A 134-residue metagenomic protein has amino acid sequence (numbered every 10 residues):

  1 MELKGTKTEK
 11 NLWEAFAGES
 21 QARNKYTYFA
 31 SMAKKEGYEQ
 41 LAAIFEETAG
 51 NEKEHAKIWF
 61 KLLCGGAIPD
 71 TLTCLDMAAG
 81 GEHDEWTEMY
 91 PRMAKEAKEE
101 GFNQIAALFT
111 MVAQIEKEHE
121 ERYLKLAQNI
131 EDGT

Functional and structural regions predicted by a protein language model:
M1-T134: Non-heme di-metal
